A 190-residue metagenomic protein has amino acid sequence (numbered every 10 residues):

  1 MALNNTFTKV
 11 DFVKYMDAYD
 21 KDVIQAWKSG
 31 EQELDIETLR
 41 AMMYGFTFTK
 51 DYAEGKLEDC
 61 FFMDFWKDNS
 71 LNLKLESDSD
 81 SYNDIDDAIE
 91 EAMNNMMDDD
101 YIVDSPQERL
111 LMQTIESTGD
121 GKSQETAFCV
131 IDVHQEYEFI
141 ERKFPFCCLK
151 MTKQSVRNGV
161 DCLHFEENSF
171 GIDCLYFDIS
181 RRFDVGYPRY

Functional and structural regions predicted by a protein language model:
M1-N69, Q124-Y190: N-terminal alpha-helical interaction modules that lie
E33-S117: Alpha-helical protein-protein interaction scaffolds
S117-T118, K122-S123: Long, well-structured alpha-helical subdomains associated with metal-dependent extracellular/ecto-lumenal hydrolases
